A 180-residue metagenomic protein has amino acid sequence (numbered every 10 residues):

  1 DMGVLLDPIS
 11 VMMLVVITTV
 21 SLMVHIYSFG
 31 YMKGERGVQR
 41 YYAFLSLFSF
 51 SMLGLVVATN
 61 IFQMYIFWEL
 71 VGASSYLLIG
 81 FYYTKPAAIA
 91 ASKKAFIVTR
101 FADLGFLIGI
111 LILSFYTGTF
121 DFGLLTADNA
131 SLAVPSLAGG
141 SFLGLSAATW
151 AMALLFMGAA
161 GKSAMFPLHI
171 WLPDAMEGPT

Functional and structural regions predicted by a protein language model:
D1-T180: ...captures the hydrophobic TM-helix bundle architecture rather than a specific catalytic motif, and can also fire on
